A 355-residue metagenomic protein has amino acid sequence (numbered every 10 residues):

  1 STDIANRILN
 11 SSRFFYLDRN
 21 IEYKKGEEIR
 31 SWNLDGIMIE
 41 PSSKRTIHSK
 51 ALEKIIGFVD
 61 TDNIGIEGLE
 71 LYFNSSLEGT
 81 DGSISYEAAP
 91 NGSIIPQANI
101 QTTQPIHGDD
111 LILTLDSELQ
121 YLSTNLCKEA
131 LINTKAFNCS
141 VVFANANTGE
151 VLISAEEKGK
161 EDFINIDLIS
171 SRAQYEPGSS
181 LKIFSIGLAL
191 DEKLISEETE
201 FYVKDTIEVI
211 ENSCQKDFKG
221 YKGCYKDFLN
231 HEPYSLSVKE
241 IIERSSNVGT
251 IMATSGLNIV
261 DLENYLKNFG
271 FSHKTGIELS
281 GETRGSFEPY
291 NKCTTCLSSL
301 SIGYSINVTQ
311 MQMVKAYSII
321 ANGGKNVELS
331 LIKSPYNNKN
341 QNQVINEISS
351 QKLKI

Functional and structural regions predicted by a protein language model:
D3-G108: Small/polar-residue-rich segments within soluble enzyme cores
R13-F15, D35, A51-K54, L69 (+6 more regions): Envelope-exposed proteins and targeting segments
F14, E28, P96-C139: Conserved, well-ordered alpha-helix/loop/beta-strand core segments that scaffold catalytic motifs
D35-M38, I132-A146: Short N-terminal helix-loop-first-beta-strand/juxtamembrane motif that initiates sensory/input modules
E70, S75, G79-Y86, K128 (+4 more regions): Extracytoplasmic/periplasmic mature domains of Sec-exported, cell-envelope-associated bacterial proteins
P90-N99, C139-G178, F184-I355: Beta-lactam-recognizing serine transpeptidase/beta-lactamase-like catalytic domain environment
